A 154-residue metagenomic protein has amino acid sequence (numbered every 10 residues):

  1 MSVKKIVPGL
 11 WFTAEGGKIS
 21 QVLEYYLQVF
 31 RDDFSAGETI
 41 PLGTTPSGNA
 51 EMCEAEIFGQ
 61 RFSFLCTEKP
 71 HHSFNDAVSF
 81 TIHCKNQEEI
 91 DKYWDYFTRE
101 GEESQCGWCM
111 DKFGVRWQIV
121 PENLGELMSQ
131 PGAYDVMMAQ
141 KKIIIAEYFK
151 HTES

Functional and structural regions predicted by a protein language model:
M1-E24, D32-E38, S79, N123-S154: N-terminal beta-strand motif that seeds the catalytic metal site of vicinal oxygen chelate
S2-K4, N49, F74-D76: Residue-level preference for beta-strand/loop junctions
F12-E15, S20, Q28-V29, I57-R61 (+1 more regions): Vicinal oxygen chelate
I19-V22, C53, F64-L65, T98 (+1 more regions): Small-side-chain structural scaffolding
A36-S73, Q118-P121: Conserved short beta-strand elements that form part of the metal-binding/catalytic scaffold of enzyme active sites
T44, W108, P131-G132: Residue-level signal for alpha-helical context at structural boundaries
C66, W94, M128-P131: Short, flexible helix/strand-to-coil boundary loops that buttress conserved ligand/catalytic motifs in alpha/beta
